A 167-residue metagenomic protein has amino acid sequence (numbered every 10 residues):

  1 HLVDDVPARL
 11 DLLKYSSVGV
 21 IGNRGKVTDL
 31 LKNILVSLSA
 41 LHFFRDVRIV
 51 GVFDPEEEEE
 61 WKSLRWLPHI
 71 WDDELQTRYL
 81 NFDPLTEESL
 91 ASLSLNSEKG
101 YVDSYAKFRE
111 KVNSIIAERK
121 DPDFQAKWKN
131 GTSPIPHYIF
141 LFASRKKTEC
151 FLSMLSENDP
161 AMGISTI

Functional and structural regions predicted by a protein language model:
H1-I167: Accessory regions of macromolecular translocation/handling assemblies
